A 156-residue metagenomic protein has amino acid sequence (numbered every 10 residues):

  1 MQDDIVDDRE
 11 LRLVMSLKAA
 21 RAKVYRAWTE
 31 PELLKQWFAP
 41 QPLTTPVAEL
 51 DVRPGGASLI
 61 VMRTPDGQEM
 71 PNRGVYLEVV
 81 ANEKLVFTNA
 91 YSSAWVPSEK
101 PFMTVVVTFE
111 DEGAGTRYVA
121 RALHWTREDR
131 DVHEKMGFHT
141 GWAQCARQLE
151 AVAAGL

Functional and structural regions predicted by a protein language model:
M1-T44: Hydrophobic ligand-binding cavity/cleft-lining segments
R12, E32-E69: Short beta-edge strand/loop motif at the mouth of beta-sheet-based domains
M15, V47-L50, N72-E78, M103-E110: Hydrophobic/aromatic beta-strand elements that line small-molecule binding cavities or substrate pockets in beta-rich
R21-A22, D51-R53, L77-K84, T108-R117: A short, structured loop/turn motif at beta-sheet edges
V24-Y25, L34, S58-I60, Y76 (+5 more regions): Hydrophobic pocket/interface hotspot
L59-T88: Helix-adjacent hinge/juxtasegments
A90-A94, R121-E128: Short, solvent-exposed aromatic-acidic interface loops
W125-L156: A conserved amphipathic terminal alpha-helix motif
